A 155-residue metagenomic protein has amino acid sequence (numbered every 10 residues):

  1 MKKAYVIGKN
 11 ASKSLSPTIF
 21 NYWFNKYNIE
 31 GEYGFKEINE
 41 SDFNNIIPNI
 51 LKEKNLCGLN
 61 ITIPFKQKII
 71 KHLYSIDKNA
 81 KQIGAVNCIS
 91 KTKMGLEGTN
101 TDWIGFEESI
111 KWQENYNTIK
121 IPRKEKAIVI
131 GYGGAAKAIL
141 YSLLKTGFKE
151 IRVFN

Functional and structural regions predicted by a protein language model:
K2-Y116: Phosphate/diphosphate ligand-binding glycine-rich loop within oxidoreductases
G8, G98-W103, I110, I119-F148 (+1 more regions): Glycine-rich adenosine-cofactor-binding loop
